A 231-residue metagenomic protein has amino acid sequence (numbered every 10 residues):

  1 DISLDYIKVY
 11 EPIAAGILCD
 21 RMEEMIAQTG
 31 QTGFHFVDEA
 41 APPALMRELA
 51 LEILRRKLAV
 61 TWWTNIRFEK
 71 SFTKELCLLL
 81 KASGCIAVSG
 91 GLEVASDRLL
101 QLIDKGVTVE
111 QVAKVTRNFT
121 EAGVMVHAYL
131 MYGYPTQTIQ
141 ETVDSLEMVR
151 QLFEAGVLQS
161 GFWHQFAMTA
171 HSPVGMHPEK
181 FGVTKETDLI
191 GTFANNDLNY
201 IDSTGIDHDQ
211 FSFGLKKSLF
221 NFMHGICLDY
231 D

Functional and structural regions predicted by a protein language model:
D1-A14: Canonical Radical SAM [4Fe-4S] cluster-binding loop centered on the CxxxCxxC motif and its immediate flanking residues
D1-L4, A27-T32, L58, D97 (+2 more regions): Short acidic (Asp/Glu) and glycine-rich catalytic loops that position anionic groups and cofactors
K8, P43-L45, P135-T138, T169-S172: Short catalytic/ligand-binding loop motif for oxyanion handling, primarily in non-cytosolic enzymes, centered on
V9-Y10, L102-D104, T138-Q140: Short, solvent-exposed loop/turn segments at secondary-structure boundaries
A15-M125, Y134: Conserved SAM/AdoMet-binding glycine-rich loop
T32, T61, H127, G156-W163: Acidic/polar loop patches that form or flank catalytic/metal-binding clefts of enzymes that bind anionic ligands
F119-T120, V126-M131, Q140-M148: C-terminal structural cap/anchor segments
Q140-D231: C-terminal accessory regions of radical SAM enzymes
